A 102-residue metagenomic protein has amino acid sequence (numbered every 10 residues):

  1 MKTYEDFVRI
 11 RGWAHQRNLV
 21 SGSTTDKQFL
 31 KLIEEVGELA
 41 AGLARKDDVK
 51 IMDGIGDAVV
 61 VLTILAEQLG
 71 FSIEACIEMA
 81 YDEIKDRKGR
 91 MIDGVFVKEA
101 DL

Functional and structural regions predicted by a protein language model:
M1-I55, V59-L102: Flexible "arm" and connector segments at domain edges
